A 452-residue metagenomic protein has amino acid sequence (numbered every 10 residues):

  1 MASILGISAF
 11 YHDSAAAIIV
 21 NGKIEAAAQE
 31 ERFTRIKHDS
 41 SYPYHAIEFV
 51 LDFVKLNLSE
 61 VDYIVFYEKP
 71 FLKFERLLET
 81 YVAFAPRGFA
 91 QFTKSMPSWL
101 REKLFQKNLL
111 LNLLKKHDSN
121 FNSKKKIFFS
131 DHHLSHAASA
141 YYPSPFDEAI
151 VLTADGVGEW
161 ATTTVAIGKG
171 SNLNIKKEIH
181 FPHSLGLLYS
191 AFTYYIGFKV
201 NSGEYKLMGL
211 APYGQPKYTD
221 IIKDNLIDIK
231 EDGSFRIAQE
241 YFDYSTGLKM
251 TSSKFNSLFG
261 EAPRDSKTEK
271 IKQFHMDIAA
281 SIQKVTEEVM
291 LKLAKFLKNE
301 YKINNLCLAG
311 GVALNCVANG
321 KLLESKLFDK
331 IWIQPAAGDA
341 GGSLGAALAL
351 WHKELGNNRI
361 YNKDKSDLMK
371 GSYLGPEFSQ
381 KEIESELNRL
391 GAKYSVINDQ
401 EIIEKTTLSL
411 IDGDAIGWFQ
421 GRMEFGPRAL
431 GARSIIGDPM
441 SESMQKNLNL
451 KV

Functional and structural regions predicted by a protein language model:
I4-F74: N-terminal cofactor/phosphate-binding cores enriched in small/glycine residues, especially glycine-rich loops such as
S8-Q29, T34-K37, T80-Q91, S98 (+7 more regions): Flexible beta->alpha loop and helix N-cap segments adjacent to enzyme active/binding sites
P43, E102, Q106, I282 (+1 more regions): Hydrophobic (often cysteine-bearing) scaffold residues that line and stabilize catalytic clefts of nucleotide/cofactor
I47-D62, L113-F121, A294-K302: Phosphate/pyrophosphate-binding loops at sites that engage ATP/ADP/AMP, CoA/4′-phosphopantetheine, polyphosphate
N57-K69, K126-F128, K302-G311, G417: Short glycine-rich phosphate-binding loop at a beta-alpha junction
H132-H136, F274, I278, I282 (+1 more regions): Active-site-adjacent loop/helix segments that line or gate small-molecule/cofactor pockets in enzymes
F192, M290, G311: Conserved hydrophobic/aromatic pocket- or pore-lining residues that grip, position, or stack substrates in active sites
A280-L306: Phosphate/ATP-binding catalytic cores across multiple sugar-kinase/actin-like superfamilies, primarily ASKHA
